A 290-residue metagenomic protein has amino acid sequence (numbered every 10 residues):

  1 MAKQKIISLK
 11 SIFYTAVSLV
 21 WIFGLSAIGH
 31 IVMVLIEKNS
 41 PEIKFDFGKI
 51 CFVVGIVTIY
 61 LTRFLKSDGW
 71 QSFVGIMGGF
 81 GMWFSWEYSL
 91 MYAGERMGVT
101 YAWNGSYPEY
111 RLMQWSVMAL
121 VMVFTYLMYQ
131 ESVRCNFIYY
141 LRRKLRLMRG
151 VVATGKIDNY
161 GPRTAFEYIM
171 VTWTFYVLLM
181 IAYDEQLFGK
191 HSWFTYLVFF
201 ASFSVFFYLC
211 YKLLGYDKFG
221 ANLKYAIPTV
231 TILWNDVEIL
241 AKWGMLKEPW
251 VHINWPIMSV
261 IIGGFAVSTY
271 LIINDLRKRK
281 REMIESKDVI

Functional and structural regions predicted by a protein language model:
I7-S67: N-terminal ordered "arm"
A16-L35, M77, G81-S85, L120 (+5 more regions): Hydrophobic, lipid-facing residues on alpha-helical transmembrane segments of integral membrane proteins
I31-K38, R63-L65, L178-F188, C210-G215 (+1 more regions): Juxtamembrane "helix-exit" motif on the non-cytosolic side of transmembrane helices
L35-D46, E109-Y110, A182-Y196, G244-W255: Membrane-helix interface and helix-disruption motif detector
F52-V57, W115-Q130, A201-V205, S259-I272: Hydrophobic cores of alpha-helical transmembrane segments in multi-pass inner/ER membrane proteins, independent
F64-A153: Membrane-interface helix-loop-helix junctions at boundaries between adjacent transmembrane segments
V123-A221: Long, contiguous internal "core" modules enriched in hydrophobic/ aromatic residues
V198-I290: C-terminal transmembrane-bundle signature of multipass membrane proteins, characterized by strong activation on
